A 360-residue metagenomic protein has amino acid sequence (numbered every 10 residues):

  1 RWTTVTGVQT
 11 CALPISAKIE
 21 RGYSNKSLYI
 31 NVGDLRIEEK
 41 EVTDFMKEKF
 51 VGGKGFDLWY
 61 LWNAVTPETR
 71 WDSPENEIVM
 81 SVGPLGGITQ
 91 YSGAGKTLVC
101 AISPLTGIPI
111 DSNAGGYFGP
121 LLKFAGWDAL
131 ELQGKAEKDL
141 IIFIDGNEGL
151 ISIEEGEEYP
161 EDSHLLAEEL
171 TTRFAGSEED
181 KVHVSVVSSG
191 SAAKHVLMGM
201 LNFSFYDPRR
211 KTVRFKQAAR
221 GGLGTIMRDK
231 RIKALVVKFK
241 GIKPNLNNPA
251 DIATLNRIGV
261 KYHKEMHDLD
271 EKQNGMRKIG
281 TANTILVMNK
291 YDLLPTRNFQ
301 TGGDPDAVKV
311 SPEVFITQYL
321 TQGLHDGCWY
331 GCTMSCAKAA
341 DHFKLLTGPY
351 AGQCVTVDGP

Functional and structural regions predicted by a protein language model:
R1-C11: Single conserved hydrophobic/aromatic residue that forms the stacking wall/gate of nucleotide- or nucleobase-binding
A12-N113, Y117-P360: Intrinsically disordered, low-complexity segments enriched in small residues
